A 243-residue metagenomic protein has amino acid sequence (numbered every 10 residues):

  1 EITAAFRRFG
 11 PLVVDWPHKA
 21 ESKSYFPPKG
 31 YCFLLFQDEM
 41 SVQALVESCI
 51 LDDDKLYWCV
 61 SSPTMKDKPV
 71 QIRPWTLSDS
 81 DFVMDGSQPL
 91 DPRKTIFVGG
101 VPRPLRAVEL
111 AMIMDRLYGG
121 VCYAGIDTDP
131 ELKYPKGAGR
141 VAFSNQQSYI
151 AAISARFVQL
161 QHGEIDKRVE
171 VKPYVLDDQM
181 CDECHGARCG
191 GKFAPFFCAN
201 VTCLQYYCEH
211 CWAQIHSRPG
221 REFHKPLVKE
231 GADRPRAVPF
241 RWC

Functional and structural regions predicted by a protein language model:
E1-Y31, Q37-C59, M65-K68, D79-M84 (+5 more regions): Canonical RRM/RBD RNA-binding surface and closely related RRM-like beta-sheet modules in eukaryotic RNA-binding proteins
W75, Y174, C184-A187, V201 (+1 more regions): Small disulfide-bonded, cysteine-rich extracellular recognition modules and tandem repeats
T76-S78, G163, P173-D177: Flexible inter-domain hinge/linker segments at boundaries of tandem extracellular adhesion modules
V169-D178, A187-K192: Short, flexible, mixed-charge glycine/proline-rich loop motifs that serve as phosphate/nucleic-acid-contacting
M180, F197, Y207: The −1 position to Zn-ligating cysteines in a subset of zinc-ribbon hairpins
F196-C198, A213: Composition- and surface-driven signal marking solvent-exposed, interaction-prone regions in large proteins
H210-C243: Cys/His-rich, Zn2+-coordinating zinc-finger modules
